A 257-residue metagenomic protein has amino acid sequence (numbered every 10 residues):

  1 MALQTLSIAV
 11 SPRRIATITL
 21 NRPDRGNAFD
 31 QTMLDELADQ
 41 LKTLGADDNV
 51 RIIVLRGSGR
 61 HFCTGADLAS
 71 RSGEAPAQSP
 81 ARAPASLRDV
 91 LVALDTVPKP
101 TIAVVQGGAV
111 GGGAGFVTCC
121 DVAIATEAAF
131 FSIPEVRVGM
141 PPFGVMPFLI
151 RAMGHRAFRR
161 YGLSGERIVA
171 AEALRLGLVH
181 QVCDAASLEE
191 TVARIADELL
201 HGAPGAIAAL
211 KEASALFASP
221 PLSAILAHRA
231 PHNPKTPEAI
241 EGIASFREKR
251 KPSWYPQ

Functional and structural regions predicted by a protein language model:
M1-S58, V92: Conserved CoA-thioester-binding segment of acyl-CoA-metabolizing enzymes
D35, N49, G57-A93, A109: Glycine- (often His-adjacent) and acidic-residue-rich active-site loop that binds/positions the CoA thioester
V90, L94-T96, V110-G162, T191-I195: CoA-thioester-processing core
V104-V105: Structural motif
D121-V122, R160, S164-E166, E172 (+2 more regions): Well-ordered beta-strand positions
I124-A129, V179-A224, W254-Q257: C-terminal long alpha-helix characteristic of the crotonase
